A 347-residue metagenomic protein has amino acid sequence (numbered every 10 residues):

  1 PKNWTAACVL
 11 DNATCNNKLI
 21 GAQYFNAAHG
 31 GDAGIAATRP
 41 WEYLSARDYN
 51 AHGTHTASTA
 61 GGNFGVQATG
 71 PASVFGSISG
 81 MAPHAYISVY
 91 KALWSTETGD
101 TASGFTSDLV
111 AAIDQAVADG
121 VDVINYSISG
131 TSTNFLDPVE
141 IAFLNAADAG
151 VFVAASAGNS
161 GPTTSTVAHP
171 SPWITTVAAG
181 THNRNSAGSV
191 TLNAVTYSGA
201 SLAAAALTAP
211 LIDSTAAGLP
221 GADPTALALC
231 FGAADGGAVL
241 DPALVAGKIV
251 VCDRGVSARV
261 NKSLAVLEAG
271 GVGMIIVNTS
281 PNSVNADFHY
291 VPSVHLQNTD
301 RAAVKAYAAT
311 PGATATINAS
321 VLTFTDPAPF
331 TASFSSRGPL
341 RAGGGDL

Functional and structural regions predicted by a protein language model:
P1-L347: Loop-rich non-cytosolic ectodomains and luminal regions
